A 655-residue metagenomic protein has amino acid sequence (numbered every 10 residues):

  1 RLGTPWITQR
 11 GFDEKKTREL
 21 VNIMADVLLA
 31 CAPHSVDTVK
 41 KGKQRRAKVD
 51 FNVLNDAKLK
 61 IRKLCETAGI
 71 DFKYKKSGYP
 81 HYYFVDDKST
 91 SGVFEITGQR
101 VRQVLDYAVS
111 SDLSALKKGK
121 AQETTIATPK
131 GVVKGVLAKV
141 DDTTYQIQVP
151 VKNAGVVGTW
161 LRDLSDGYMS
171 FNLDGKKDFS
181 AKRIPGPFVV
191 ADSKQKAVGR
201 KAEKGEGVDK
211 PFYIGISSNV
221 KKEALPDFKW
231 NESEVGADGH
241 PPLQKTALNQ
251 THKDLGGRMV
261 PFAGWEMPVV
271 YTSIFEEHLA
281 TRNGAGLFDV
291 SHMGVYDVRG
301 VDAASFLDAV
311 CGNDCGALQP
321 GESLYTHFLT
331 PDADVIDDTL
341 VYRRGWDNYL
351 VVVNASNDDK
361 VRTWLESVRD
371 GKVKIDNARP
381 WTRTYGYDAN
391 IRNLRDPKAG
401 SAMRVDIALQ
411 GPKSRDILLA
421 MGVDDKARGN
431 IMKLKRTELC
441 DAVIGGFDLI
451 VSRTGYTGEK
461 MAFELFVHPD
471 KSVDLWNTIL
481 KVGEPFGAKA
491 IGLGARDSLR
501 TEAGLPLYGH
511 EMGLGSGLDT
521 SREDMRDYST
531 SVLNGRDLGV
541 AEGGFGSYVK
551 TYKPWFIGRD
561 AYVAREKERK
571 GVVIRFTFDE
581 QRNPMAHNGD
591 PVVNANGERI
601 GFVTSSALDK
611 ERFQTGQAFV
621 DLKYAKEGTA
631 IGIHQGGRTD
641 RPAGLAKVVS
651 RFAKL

Functional and structural regions predicted by a protein language model:
R1-K15, F94-E95, I407, S414: Conserved PLP-binding catalytic core of the aspartate aminotransferase-like
G3-V85: PLP-dependent enzyme catalytic core of the Aspartate aminotransferase-like
P80-V93, K117-K118, T128-P129, L137-Y271 (+4 more regions): Conserved, structured C-terminal
F84-K118, A303: Intrinsically disordered, low-complexity polar/charged tails and linkers
L113-T124, D314-L324: Active-site cofactor/substrate anionic-group-binding motifs, chiefly glycine- and Lys/Arg-rich phosphate-binding loops
A121-V140, S323-Y342: Aromatic/His-enriched, Gly/Pro-containing loop or helix-boundary segments that lie immediately adjacent to catalytic
S291-M293: Active-site acidic/histidine clusters and adjacent loop/turn architecture that either coordinate catalytic ions
